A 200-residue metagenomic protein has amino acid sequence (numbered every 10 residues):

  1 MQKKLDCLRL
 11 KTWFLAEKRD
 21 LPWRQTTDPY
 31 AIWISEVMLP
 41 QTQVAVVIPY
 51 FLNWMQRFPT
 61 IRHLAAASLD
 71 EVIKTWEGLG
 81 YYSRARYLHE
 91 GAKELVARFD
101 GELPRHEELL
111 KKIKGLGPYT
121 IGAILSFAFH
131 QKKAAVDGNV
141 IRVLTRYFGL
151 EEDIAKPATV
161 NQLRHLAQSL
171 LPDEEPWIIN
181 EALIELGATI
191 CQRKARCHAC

Functional and structural regions predicted by a protein language model:
Q2-H198: Catalytic cores of DNA base-excision repair glycosylases
